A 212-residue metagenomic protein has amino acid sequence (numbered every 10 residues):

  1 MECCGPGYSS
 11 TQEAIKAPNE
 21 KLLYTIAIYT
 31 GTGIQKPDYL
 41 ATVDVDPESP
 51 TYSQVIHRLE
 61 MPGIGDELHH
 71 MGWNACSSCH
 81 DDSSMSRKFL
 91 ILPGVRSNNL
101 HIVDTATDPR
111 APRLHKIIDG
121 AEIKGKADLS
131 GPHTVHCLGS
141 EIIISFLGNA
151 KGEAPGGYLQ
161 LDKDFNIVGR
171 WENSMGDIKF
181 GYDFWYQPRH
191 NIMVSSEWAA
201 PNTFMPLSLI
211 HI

Functional and structural regions predicted by a protein language model:
E2-N19, L68-S86, D128-L138, W185-N191: Structural signature of eukaryotic scaffold interfaces centered on beta-propeller domains
T11-E13, V45, S49, T203-S208: Conserved small-residue
K16-N19, I26-H69, H80-M85, L92-D119 (+1 more regions): Beta-propeller domains
D66-H70, G94, H133, F180-D183 (+1 more regions): His-enriched metal-coordination microenvironments in redox/metal-binding proteins
N98-L100, K151-G152, Y158, N202: Structural signal for beta-propeller blades
T105-W185: Asp-box/WD-like beta-propeller blade repeats and closely related beta-sheet repeat scaffolds
I210-I212: Conserved small/polar residues in nucleotide/adenosyl-binding loops
